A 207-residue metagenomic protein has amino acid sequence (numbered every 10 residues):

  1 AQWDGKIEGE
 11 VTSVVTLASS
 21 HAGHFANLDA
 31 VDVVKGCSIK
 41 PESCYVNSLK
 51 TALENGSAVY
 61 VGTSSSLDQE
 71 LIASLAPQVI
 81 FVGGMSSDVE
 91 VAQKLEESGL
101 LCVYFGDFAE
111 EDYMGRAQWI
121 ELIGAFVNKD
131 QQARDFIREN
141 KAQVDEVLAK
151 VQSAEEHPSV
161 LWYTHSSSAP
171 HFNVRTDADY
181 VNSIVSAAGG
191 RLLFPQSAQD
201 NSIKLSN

Functional and structural regions predicted by a protein language model:
A1-A73, V79-S86: A short, structured surface patch at a secondary-structure boundary
G5, T12-L17, L28, S38-K40 (+9 more regions): Long, compositionally biased, intrinsically disordered segments
S13, S57, E70, S74 (+3 more regions): Extracytoplasmic substrate-binding proteins
H24, L71, L122, Y180-A187: Amphipathic alpha-helical segments that form well-ordered structural scaffolds and often line/cohere around active
A30, S98-L100, A188-G189: Short, structured coil segments at secondary-structure junctions
A52, A117-L122, R175-T176: Short, surface-exposed amphipathic charged segments that create phosphate/polyanion-binding patches used for binding
L67-D68, E90, K204-N207: Short acidic active-site motifs
H171-S206: Alpha-helical, coiled-coil/dimerization segments enriched in small aliphatic residues
